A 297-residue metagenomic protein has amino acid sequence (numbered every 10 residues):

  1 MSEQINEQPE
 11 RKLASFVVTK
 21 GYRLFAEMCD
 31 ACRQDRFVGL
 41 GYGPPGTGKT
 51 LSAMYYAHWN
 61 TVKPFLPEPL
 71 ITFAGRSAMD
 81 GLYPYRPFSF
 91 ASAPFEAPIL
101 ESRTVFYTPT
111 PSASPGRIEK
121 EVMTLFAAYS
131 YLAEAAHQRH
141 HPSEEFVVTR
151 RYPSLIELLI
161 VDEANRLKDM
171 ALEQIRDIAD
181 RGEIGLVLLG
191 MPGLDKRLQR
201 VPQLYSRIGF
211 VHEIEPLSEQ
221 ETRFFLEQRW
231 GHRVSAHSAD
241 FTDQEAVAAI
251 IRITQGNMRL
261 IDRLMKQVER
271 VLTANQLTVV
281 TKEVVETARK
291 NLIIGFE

Functional and structural regions predicted by a protein language model:
M1-F37, Y55, W59-R103, E286 (+1 more regions): A short, basic N-terminal segment
S2-A14, E27, S102, Y131-L132 (+1 more regions): C-terminal alpha-helical "lid" subdomain
P9-E10, Y56, S92-H141: Conserved P-loop NTPase mechanochemical-coupling segment
R36-Y55: Walker A/P-loop nucleotide-binding motif
Y107-T108, F210-T222: Conserved AAA+ ATPase "SRH/arginine-finger" region at the nucleotide-binding site
M123-Y129, L217-A236: Conserved AAA+ ATPase "sensor/coupling" helix adjacent to the nucleotide-binding pocket
H137-R139, E144-K168: Conserved P-loop NTPase "ATPase switch" module shared by AAA+ and STAND
L167, I178-P202, H212-E215: Sensor-1/coupling segment of RecA-like P-loop NTPase cores
